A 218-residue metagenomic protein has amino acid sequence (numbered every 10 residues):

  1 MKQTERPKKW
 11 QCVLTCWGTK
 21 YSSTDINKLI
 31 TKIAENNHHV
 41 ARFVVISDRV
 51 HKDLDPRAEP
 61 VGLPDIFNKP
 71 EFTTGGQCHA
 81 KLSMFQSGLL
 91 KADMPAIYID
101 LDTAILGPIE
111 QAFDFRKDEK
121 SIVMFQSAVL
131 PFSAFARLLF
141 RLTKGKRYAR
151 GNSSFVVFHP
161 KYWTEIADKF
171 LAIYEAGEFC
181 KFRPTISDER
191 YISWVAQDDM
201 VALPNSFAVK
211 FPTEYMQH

Functional and structural regions predicted by a protein language model:
M1-F72, L89-A92: N-terminal anchoring/stem segment of glycosyltransferases
R6, R116, Y148-R150: Extracellular/periplasmic catalytic domains that process cell-envelope and extracellular macromolecules
K8, H39, K81, I99 (+2 more regions): Residues that flank catalytic or metal-binding motifs in active/ligand-binding sites
H39-D48, P95-I97, V123-M124, A202-L203: Short, hydrophobic beta-strand segments that form beta-sheet elements in well-ordered domains
V45-K52, G107-P108, A128, F207-A208: Short, polar loop motifs at secondary-structure junctions
P60-G62, A80-F132: GT-A fold catalytic core of metal-dependent nucleotide-sugar glycosyltransferases, centered on the diacidic
E71-T73, L139-K146: Short, P/G- and charge-enriched loop/turn segments at secondary-structure junctions
Y148-H218: Catalytic core and acceptor-binding pocket of nucleotide-sugar-dependent glycosyltransferases
